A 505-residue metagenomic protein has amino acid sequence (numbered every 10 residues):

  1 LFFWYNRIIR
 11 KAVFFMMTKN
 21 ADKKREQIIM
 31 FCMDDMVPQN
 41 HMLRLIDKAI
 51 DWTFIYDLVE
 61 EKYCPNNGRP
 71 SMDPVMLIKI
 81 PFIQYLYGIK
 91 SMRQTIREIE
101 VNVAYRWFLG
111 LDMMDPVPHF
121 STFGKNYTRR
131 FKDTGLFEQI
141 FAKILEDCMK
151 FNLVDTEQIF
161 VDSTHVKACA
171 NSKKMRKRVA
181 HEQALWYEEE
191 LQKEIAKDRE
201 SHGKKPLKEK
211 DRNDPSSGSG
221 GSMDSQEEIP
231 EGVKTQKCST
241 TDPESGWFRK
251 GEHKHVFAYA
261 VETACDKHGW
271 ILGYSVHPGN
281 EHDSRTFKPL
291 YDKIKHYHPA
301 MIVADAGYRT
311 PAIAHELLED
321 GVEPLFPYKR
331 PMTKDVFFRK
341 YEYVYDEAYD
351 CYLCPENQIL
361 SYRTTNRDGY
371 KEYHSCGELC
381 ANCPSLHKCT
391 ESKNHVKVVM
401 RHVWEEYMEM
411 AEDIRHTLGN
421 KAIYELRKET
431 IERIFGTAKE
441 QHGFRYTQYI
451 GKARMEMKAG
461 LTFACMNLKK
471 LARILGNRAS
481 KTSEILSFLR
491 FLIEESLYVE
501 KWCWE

Functional and structural regions predicted by a protein language model:
L1-F15: Short, Lys/Arg-enriched N-terminal segments with co-localized hydrophobic residues within the first ~10-30 amino acids
A12, D22, P81, G88-V101 (+1 more regions): Anion-binding and metal-coordination hotspots
F15, Y63-G68, G419-A422: A ubiquitous short alpha-helical element
M17, R25, D34: Catalytic nucleotidyl-transfer cores of nucleotide-processing enzymes
E26, Q39, W52, D73 (+2 more regions): Generic alpha-helical segment signature
Q39-F82, Y87-G88, H402: Basic, short loop/linker segments at the boundary and entry of helix-turn-helix/winged-helix-like folds
R106-G110: Short arginine-rich
